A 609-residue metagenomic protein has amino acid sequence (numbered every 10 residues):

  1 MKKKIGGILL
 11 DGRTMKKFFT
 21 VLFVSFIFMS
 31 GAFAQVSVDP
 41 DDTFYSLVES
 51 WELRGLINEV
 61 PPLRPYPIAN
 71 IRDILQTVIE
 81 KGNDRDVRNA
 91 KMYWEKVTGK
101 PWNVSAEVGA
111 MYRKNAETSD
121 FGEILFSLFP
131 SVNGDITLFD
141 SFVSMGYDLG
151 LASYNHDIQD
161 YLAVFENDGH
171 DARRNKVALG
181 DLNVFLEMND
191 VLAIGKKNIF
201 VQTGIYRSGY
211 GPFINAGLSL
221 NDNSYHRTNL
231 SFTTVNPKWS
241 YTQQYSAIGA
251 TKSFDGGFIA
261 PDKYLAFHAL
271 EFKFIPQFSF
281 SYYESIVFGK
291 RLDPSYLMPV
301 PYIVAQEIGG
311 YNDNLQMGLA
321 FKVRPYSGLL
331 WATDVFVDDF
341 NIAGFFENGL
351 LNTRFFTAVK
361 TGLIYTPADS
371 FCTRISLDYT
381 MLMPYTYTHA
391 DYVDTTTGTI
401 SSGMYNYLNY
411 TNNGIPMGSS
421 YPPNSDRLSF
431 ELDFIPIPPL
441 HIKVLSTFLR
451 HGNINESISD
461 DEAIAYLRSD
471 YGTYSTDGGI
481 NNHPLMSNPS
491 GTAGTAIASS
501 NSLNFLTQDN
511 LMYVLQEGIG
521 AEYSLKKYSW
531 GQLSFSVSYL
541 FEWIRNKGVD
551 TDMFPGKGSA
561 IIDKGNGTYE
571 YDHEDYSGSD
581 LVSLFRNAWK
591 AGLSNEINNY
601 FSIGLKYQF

Functional and structural regions predicted by a protein language model:
K2-K4, G12-F18: Positively charged n-region of N-terminal signal peptides that target proteins for export
T20-S30: Bacterial N-terminal signal peptides
A32-A34: Boundary at the C-terminal end of the N-terminal hydrophobic targeting segment
D39-D42, R54-P62, Y66-S279, K290 (+4 more regions): Outer-membrane beta-barrel channel domains
F274, F278-I286, R291-F609: Exposed, low-structure sequence patches enriched in small/polar residues
